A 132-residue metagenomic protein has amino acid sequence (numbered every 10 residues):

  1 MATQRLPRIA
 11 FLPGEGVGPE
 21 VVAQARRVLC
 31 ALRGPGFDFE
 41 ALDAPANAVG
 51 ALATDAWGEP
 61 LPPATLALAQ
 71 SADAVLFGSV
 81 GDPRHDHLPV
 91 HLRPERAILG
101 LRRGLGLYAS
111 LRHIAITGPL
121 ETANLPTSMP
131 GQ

Functional and structural regions predicted by a protein language model:
A2-P19, A23, G34-D38, A46-Q132: Anion-binding alpha/beta catalytic cores of soluble intermediary-metabolism enzymes, centered on
R26-L29: Short, solvent-exposed amphipathic alpha-helical segments in soluble enzyme and RNA/protein-processing domains
L42: The conserved SAM/SAH-binding core of class I Rossmann-like methyltransferase domains, concentrating on the hydrophobic
